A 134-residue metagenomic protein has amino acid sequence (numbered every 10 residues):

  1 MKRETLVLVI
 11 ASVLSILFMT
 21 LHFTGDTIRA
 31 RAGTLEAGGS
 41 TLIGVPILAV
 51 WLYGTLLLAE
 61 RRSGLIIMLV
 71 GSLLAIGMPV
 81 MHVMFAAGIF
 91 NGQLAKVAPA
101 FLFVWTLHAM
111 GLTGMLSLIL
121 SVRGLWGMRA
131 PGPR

Functional and structural regions predicted by a protein language model:
M1-E4, T55-G64, R129-R134: Membrane-interface helix-boundary motifs at transmembrane edges
M1-I16, R123-R129: Cytosolic juxtamembrane helix and N-cap/initiation of the first transmembrane helix
L17-D26, L73-I89: C-terminal TM-helix exit segments that contain a strictly Trp-centered aromatic cap at the helix terminus
H22-I47: Transmembrane alpha-helix entry/boundary detector in multi-pass membrane proteins
L48-L57, I119-V122: Alpha-helical transmembrane segments in multipass membrane proteins, preferentially the mid-helix core
T55-P79: Loop-to-transmembrane helix junctions at the membrane interface
M81-F103: Membrane-helix boundary connector in multi-pass membrane proteins
K96-L116: Individual transmembrane alpha-helices with interfacial aromatic-anchor signatures
